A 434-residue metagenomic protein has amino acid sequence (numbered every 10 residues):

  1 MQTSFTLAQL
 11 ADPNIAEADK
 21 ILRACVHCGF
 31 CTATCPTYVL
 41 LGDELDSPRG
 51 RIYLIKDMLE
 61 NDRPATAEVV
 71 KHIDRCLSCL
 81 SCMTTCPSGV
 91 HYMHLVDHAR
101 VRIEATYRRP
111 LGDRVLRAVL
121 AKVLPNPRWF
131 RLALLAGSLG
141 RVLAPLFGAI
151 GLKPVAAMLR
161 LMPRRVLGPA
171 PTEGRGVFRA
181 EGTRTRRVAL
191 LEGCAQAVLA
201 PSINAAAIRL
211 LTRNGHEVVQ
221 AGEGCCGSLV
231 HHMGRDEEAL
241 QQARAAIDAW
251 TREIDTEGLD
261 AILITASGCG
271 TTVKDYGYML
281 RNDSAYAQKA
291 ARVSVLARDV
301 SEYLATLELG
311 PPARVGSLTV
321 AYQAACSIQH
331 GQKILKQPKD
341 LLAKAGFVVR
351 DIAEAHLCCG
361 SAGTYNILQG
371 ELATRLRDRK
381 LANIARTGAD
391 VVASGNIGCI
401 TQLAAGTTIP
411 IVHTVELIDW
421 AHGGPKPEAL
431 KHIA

Functional and structural regions predicted by a protein language model:
M1-E17, D46-A67, R184, P201 (+3 more regions): Short, charged low-complexity linear segments at domain edges
M1-L10, Y38-K71, G89-A118, I409-I418: Non-heme iron-sulfur electron-transfer modules
Q9-L22, R63-I73, R179, L211-N214 (+1 more regions): Short, intrinsically disordered, charge-biased short linear motifs at domain edges
E17-A18, R51, V69, S78 (+2 more regions): N-terminal alpha-helical segment
D19-Y38, T66, V70-V90, H356-L357: Cysteine-centered iron-sulfur cluster-binding motifs in ferredoxin-type domains/subunits of redox enzymes
G29-A33, D43-P48, E217-Q220: N-terminal glycine-rich anion-binding loops that anchor highly charged ligand groups
E60, S81, T85, G234: Short His/Asp/Glu-rich catalytic/ion-coordination signatures at enzyme active sites or charged loops
Y92-A434: Iron-sulfur cluster-binding electron-transfer modules in prokaryotic oxidoreductases
